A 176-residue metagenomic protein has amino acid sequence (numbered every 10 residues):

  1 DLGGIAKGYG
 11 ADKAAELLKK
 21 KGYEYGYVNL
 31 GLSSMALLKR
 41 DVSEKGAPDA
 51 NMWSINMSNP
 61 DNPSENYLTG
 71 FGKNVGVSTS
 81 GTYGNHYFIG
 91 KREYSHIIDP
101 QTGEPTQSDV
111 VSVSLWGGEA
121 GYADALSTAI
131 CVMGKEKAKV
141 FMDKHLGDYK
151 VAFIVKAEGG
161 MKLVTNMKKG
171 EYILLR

Functional and structural regions predicted by a protein language model:
D1-R176: Mature catalytic core of soluble alpha/beta enzymes
